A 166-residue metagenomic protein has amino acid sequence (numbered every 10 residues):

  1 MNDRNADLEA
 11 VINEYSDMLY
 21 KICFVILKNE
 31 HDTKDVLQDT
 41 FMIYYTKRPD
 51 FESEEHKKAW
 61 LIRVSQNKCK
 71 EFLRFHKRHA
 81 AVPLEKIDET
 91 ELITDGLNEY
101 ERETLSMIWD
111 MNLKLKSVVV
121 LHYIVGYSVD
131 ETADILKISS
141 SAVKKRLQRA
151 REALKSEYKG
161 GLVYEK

Functional and structural regions predicted by a protein language model:
M1-E9, A80-E85, D134-K137, R151-K166: C-terminal edge and immediately downstream basic/flexible tail or linker adjoining helix-turn-helix-like DNA-binding
M1-K21, K34: A short, charge-rich alpha-helical start-of-domain segment used by transcription regulators
N2, K28, D39-H56, H76: Sigma70-family region 2
Y15, V36, R146-R149, A153: Residues within the DNA-recognition helix of helix-turn-helix
K21, D35-M42, E55-N67: Structural recognition of an alpha-helix C-terminal capping motif at a helix-to-coil junction
R63-V82, R149: Arg/Lys-rich amphipathic alpha helix in sigma70-family domain 2
R78-S106, S128: Internal acidic/polar
W109, L113-S117, V125-A142, A153-S156: Helix-turn-helix DNA-binding module
